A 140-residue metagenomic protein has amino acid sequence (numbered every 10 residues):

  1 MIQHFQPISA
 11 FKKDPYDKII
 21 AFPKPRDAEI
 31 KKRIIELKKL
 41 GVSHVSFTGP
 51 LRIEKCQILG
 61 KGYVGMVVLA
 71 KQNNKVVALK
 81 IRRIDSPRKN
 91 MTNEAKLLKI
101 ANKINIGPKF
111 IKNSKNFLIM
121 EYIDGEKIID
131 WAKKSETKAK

Functional and structural regions predicted by a protein language model:
I2-Q57: Juxta-kinase regulatory segment immediately upstream of eukaryotic protein kinase catalytic domains
S46, G60, Q72, I100-K103 (+2 more regions): Generic structural signal for beta-strand residues in well-ordered domains
R52, K71, Y122-D124: Ser/Thr- (and often Asn-) enriched beta-sheet segments in non-cytosolic proteins
E54, G65, N105: Short coil/loop residues immediately preceding or within conserved phosphate-binding loops of NTP-utilizing enzyme
Q57-T92: ATP-binding glycine-rich loop module of kinase domains
I81-S114, S135: A conserved alpha-helical element in kinase catalytic cores
P108-A139: Conserved structural core of kinase catalytic domains
